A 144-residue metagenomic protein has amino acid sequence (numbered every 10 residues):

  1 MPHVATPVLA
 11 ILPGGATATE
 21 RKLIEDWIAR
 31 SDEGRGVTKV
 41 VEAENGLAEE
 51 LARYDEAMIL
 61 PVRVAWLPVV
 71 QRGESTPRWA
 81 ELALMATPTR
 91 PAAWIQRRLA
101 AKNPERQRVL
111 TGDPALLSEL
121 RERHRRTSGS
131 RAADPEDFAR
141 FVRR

Functional and structural regions predicted by a protein language model:
M1-R144: Membrane-interfacial terminal anchoring regions of lipid-handling membrane enzymes
